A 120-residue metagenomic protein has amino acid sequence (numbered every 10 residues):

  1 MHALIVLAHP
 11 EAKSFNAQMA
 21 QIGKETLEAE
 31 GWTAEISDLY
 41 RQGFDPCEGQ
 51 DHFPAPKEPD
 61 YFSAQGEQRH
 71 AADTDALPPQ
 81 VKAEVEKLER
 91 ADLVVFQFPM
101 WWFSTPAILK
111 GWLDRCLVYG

Functional and structural regions predicted by a protein language model:
M1-Y119: N-terminal beta1-alpha1-beta2 submodule of the flavodoxin-like/Rossmannoid cofactor-binding fold
